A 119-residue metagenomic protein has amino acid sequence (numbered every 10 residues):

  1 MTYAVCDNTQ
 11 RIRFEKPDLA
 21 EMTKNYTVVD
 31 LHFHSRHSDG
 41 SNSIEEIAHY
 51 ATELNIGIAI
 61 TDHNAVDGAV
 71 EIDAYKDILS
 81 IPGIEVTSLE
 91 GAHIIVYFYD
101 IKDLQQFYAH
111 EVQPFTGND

Functional and structural regions predicted by a protein language model:
T2-T9, R13-L19, T23, A74-D119: Extended substrate/RNA-proximal surfaces in nucleic-acid metabolism proteins
K24-V28, N55, D77: A general structural motif
V28-S38: Histidine-centered catalytic micro-motifs
V29-L31, I58-H63, S80-I84: Active-site neighborhood of phospho(di)ester-bond hydrolases with catalytic His/Asp-centered motifs
R36-D39, I60-V70, S88-L89: Active-site environment of divalent metal-dependent phosphoester hydrolases
I44: N-terminal active-site wall of soluble small-molecule enzyme domains
I47-D67: Divalent metal-dependent hydrolysis catalytic cores, especially in the metallo-beta-lactamase
H49-E53, I72-L79: Short, surface-exposed basic-aromatic patches at helix termini and helix-loop junctions that form
